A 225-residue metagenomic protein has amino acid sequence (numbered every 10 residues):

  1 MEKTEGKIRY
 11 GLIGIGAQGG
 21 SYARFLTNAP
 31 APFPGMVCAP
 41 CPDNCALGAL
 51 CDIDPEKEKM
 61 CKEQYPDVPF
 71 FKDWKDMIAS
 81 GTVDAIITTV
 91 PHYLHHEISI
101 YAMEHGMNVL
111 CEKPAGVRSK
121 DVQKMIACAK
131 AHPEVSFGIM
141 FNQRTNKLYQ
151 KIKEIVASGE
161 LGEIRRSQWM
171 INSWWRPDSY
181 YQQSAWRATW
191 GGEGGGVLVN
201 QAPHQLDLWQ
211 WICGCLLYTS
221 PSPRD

Functional and structural regions predicted by a protein language model:
M1-Y65: N-terminal Rossmann-like dinucleotide-binding module
R9, A46, T82-D84, N108 (+1 more regions): Structural signature of beta-strand start/N-cap positions in the alpha/beta core of ABC transporter nucleotide-binding
G16, Y22, Y65-C128: Beta-loop-alpha module in the N-terminal Rossmann-like domain of NAD(P)-dependent dehydrogenases, especially those
A31-F33, P40-D43, H105, K130-V135 (+1 more regions): Short helix-capping segments at alpha-helix termini
C45-A49, D84-I86, G196: Short active-site oxyanion
G116-S179, W190: A contiguous active-site-proximal alpha/beta segment in oxidoreductase catalytic domains
M140-K147, I171, W175, S179-L217: Mid-domain beta-loop-alpha active-site segment that forms a flexible, acidic cofactor/metal-binding surface
Y218-D225: Conserved small/polar residues in nucleotide/adenosyl-binding loops
